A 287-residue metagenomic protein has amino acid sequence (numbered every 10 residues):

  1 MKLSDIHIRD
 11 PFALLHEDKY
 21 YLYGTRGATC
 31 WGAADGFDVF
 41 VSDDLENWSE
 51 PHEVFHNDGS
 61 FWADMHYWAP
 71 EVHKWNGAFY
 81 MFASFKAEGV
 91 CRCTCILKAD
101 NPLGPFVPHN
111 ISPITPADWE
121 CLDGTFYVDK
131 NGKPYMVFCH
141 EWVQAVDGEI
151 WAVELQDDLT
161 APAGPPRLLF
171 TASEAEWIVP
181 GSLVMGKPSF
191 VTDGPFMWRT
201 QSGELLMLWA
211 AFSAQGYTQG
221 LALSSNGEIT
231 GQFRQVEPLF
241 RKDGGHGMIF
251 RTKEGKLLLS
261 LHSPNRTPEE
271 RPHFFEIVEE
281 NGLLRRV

Functional and structural regions predicted by a protein language model:
M1-V287: Carbohydrate-active catalytic/glycan-binding domains of CAZyme proteins, especially the secreted or lumenal ectodomains
